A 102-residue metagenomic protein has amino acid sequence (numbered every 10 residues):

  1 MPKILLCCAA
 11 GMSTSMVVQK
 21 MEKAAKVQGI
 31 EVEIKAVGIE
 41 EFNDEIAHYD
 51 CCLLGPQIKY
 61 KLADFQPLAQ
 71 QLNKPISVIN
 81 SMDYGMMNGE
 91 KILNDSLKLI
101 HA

Functional and structural regions predicted by a protein language model:
P2-I39: Conserved active-site segments centered on acidic
P2-L5, A9-G11, L62-D83: P-loop/Walker A phosphate-binding loop and immediately adjacent motor/lid segment at beta-alpha junctions
K3, P75-A102: Ser/Thr/Gly-rich flexible loops in soluble cytosolic domains mediating phosphotransfer, phosphorylation
Q19, K23, P67, N94 (+1 more regions): Short, well-ordered alpha-helices that flank and scaffold nucleotide-derived cofactor binding pockets
G38-F42, K61: Short acidic active-site motifs
F42-D44, M86: Generic structural signal for helix capping and beta-alpha/helix-loop junctions
I46-C51: Short acidic/histidine-rich motifs immediately flanking catalytic phosphotransfer sites in two-component signaling
P56-Q57: Short glycine-/small-residue-rich Rossmann-like dinucleotide-binding loops
